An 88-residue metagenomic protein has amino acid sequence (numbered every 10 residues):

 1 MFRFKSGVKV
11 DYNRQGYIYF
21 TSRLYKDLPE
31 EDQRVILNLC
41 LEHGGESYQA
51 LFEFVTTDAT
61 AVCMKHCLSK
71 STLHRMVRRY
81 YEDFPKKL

Functional and structural regions predicted by a protein language model:
M1-E42, A61, T72, L88: N-terminal interaction/assembly modules
E42-D58: Short amphipathic alpha helix immediately N-terminal
T56-S69: Helix-turn-helix DNA-binding module
S69, L73-L88: DNA major-groove recognition helices of helix-turn-helix
